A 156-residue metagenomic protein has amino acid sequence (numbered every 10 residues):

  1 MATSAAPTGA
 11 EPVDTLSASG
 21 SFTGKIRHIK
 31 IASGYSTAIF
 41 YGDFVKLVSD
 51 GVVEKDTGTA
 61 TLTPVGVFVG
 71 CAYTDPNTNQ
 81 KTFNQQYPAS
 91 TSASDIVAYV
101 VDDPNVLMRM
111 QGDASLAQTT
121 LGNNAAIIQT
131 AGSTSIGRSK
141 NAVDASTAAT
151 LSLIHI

Functional and structural regions predicted by a protein language model:
M1-I154: Surface-exposed, low-hydrophobicity beta-strand/loop segments enriched in small/polar/acidic residues
